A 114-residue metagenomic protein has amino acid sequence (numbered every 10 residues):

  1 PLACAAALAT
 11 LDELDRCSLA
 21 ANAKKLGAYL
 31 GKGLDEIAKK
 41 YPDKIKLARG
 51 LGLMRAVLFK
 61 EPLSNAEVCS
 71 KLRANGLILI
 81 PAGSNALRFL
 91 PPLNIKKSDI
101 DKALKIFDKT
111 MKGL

Functional and structural regions predicted by a protein language model:
P1-L114: Conserved N-terminal phosphate-binding loop of PLP-dependent enzymes in the Aspartate aminotransferase
